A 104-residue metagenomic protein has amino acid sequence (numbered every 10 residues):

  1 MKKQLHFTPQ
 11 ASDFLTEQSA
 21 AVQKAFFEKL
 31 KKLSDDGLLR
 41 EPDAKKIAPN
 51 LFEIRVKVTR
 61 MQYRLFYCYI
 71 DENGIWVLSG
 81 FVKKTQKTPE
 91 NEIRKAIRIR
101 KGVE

Functional and structural regions predicted by a protein language model:
M1-Q62, D71-I75, V82-E104: Basic, Lys/Arg-enriched alpha-helical interface segments
L65-F66: Hydrophobic/aromatic beta-strand elements that line small-molecule binding cavities or substrate pockets in beta-rich
